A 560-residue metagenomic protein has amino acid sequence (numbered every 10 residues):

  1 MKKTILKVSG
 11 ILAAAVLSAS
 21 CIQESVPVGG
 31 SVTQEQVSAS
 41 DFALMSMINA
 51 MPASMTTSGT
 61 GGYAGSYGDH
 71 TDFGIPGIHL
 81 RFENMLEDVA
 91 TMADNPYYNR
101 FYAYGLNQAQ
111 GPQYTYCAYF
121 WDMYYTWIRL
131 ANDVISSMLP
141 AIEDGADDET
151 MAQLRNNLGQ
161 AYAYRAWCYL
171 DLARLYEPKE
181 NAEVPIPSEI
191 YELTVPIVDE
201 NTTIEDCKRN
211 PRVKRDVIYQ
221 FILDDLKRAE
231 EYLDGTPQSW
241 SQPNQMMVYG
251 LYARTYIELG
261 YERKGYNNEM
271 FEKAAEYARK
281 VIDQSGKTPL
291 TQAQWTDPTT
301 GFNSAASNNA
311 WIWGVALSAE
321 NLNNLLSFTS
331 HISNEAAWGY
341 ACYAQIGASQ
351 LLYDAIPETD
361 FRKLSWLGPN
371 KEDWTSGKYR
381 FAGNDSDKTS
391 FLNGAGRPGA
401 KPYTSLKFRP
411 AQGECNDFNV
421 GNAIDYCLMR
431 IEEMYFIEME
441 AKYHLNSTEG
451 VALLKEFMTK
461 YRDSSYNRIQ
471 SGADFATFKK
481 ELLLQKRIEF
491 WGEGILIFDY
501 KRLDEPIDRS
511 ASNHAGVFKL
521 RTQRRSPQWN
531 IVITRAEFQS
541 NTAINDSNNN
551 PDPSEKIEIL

Functional and structural regions predicted by a protein language model:
M1-A19: Sec-dependent bacterial lipoprotein signal peptides
C21-R81, H331-G347, L352-E358, R362-L367 (+4 more regions): Membrane-proximal, proline-rich intrinsically disordered regions
V32-S38, H70-G77, Y176-Y191, G235 (+2 more regions): Short, surface-exposed recognition loops and adjoining beta-strand edges that mediate ligand/DNA contacts, enriched
N95-Y176, V213-V217, R228-T236, N419-Y426 (+1 more regions): Conserved, well-structured interaction surfaces
I128-A131, Y219, L226, F271 (+4 more regions): Inward-facing hydrophobic residues that define packing positions of alpha-helical scaffold repeats
E358-M429: Flexible, polar/acidic helix-loop-strand segments at domain edges
